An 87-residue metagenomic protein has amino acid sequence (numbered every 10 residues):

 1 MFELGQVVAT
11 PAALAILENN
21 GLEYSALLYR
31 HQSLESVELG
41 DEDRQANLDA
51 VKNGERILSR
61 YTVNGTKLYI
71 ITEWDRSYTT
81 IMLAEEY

Functional and structural regions predicted by a protein language model:
M1-L58: Compact soluble domain cores
E55-Y87: Short, compact, well-ordered microdomains
